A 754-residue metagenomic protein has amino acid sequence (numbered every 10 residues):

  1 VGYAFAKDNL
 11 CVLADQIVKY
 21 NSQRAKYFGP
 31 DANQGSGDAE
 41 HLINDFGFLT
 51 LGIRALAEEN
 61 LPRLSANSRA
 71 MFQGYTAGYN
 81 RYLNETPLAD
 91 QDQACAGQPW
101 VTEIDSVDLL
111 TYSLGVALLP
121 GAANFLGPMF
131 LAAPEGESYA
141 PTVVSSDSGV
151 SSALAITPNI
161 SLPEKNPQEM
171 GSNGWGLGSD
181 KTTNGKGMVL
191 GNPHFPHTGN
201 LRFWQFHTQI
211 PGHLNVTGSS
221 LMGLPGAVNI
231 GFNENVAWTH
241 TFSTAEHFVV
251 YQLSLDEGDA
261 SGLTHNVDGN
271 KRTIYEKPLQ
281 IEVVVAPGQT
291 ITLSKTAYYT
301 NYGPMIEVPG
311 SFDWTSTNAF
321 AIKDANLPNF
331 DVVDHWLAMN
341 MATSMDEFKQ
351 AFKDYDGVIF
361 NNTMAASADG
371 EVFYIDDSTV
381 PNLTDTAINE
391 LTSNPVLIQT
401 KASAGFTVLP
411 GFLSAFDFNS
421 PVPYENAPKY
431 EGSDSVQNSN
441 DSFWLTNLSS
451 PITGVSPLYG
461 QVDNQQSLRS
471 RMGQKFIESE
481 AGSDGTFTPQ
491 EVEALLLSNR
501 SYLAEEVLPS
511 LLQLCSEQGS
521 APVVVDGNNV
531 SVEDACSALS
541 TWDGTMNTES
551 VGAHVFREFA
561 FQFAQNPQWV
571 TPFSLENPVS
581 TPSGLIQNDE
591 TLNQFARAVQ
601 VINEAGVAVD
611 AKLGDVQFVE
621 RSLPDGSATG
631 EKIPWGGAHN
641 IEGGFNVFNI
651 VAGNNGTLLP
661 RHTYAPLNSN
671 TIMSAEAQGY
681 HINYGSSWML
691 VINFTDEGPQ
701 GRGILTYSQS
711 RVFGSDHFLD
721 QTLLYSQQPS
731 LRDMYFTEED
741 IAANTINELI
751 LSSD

Functional and structural regions predicted by a protein language model:
V1-M188, P193-G199, I210-H213, G218-S219 (+1 more regions): Substrate-recognition/specificity elements adjacent to catalytic centers across diverse enzyme folds
V1-S36, I43-L49, A237-T296, G411-Q466 (+2 more regions): Gly/Pro-rich active-site capping loops and adjacent beta-alpha segments that organize cofactor/substrate pockets
F46-G47, R54-A70, A321-K323, V333-M339 (+4 more regions): Second-shell loop/turn segments in exported
S68-G78, G199, V332, E347-A351 (+5 more regions): Stable alpha-helical elements in mature extracytoplasmic
I210-P225, G231-V236, H240-S403: Glycine- and hydrophobic-rich flexible loops that cap the catalytic core of alpha/beta enzyme folds
N318, Y355-E480, T545-T548, F559-Q565 (+2 more regions): Hydrophobic alpha-helical segments
L448-V532, E620-D754: Terminal end segments
F556-G643: Charged, long alpha-helical assembly modules
